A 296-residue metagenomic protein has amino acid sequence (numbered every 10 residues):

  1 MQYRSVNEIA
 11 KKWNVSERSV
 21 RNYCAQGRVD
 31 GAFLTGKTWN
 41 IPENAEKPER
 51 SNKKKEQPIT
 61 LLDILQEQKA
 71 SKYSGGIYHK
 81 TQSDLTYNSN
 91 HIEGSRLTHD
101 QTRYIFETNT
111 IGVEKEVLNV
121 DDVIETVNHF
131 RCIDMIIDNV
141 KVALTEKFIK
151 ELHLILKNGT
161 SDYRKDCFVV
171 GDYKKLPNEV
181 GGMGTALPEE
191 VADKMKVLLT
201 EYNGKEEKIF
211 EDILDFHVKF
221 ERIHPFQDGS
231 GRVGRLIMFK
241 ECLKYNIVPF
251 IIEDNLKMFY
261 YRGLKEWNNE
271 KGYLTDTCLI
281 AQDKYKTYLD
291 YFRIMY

Functional and structural regions predicted by a protein language model:
M1-W13, E17-V29, K37-Y296: FIC/Doc superfamily catalytic core
A32: Short, exposed beta-strand/loop patches in secreted or surface proteins that constitute
